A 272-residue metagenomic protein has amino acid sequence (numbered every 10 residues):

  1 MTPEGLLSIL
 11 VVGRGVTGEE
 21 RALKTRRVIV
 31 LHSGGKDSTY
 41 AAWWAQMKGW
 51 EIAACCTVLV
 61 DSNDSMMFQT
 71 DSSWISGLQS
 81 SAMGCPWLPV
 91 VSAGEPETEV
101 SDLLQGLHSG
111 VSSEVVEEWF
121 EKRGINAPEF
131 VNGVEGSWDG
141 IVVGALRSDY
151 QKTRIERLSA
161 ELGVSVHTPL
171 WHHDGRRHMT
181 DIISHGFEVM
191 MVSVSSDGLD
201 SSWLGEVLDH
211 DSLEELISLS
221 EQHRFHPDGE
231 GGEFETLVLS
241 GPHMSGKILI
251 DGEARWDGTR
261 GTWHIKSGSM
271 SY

Functional and structural regions predicted by a protein language model:
E4-L7: Compositionally biased, low-complexity intrinsically disordered regions
L10-V192: ATP-dependent adenylation/nucleotidyltransferase module used to activate substrates
T17-R27, Q79, C85, W119-P128 (+6 more regions): ATP/NTP-dependent adenylation/nucleotidyl-transfer catalytic domains that generate, transfer, or process NMP-activated
